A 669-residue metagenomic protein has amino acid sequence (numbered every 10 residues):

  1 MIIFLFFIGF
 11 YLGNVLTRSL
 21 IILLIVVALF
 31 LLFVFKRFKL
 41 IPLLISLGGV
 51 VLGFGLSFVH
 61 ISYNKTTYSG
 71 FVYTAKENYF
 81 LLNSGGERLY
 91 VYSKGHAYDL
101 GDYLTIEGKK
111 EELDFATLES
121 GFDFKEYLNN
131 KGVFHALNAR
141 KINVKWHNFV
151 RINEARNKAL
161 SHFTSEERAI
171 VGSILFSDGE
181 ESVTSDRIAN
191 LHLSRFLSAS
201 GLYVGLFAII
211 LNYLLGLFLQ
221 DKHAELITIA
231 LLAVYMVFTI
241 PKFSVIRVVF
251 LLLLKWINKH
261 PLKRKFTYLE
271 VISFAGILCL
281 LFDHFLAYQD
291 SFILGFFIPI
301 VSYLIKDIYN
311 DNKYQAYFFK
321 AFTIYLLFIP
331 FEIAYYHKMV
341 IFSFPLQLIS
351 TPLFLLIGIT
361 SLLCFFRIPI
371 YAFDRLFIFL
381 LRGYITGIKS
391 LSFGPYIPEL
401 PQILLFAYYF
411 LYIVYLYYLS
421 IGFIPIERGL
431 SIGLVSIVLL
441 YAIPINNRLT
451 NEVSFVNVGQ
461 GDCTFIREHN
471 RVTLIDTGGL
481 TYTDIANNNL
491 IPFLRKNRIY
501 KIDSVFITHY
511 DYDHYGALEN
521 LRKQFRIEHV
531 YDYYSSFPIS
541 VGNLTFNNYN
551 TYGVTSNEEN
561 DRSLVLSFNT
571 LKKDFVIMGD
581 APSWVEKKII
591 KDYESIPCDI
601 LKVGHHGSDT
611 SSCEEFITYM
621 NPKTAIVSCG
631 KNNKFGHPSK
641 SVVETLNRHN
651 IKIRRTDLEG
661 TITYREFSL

Functional and structural regions predicted by a protein language model:
M1-K65, L214-F218, V301-S454, T624 (+2 more regions): Transmembrane helix-bundle segments that form internal channels/tunnels in multi-pass membrane proteins, characterized
L5, L23-V27, F207-A208, T228 (+5 more regions): Hydrophobic core segments of transmembrane alpha-helices in multi-pass, intramembrane catalytic enzymes
G48-R195, N487-K496, K501, Y533-S535 (+3 more regions): Membrane-interface helix/helix-cap signal primarily in integral membrane proteins
K76, G95-E107, S120, H147 (+5 more regions): Non-globular, low-confidence helical/coil segments that flank catalytic cores
G132-L251, W256-I257, D574-G579, S583 (+1 more regions): Aromatic-rich juxtamembrane segments at the membrane interface
L202-L219, F250-N258, P299-I308, T360-C364 (+4 more regions): Membrane-interfacial alpha-helical segments at the cytosolic side of multi-pass membrane proteins
K222-A230, K263-L278, N312-F319: Short hydrophobic alpha-helices at membrane interfaces in multi-pass membrane enzymes
M236-I246, P261-R264, L281-D290, I333-I341: Membrane-interface helix caps and helix-loop-helix hairpins in membrane proteins
